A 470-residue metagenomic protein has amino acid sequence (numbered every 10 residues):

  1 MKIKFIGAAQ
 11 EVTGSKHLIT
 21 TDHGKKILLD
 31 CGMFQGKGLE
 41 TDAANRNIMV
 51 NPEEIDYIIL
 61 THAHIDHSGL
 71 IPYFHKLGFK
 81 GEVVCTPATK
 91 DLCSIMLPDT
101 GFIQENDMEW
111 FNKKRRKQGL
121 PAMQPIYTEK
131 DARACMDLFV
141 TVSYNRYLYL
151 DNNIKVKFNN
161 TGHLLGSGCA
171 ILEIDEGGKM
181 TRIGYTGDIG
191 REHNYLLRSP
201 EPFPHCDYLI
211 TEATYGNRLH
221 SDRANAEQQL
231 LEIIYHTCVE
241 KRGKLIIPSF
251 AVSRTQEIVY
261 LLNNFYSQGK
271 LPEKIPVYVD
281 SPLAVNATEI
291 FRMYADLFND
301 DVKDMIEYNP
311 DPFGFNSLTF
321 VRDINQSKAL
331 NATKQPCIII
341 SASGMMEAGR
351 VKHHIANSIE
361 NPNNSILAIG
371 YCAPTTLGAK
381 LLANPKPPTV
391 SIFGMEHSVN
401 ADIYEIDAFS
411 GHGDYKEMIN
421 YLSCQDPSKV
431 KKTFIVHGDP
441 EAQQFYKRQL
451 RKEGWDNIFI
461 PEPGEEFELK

Functional and structural regions predicted by a protein language model:
M1-E53, A134-R198, N325-A332, I338 (+4 more regions): Core dinuclear metal-dependent hydrolase active-site scaffold
E11, T21-G81, C85-D137, I189-S199 (+3 more regions): Pre-active-site segment of Zn-dependent metallo-hydrolases
L29-C31, I55-H64, I71, V83-T86 (+11 more regions): Active-site neighborhood of phospho(di)ester-bond hydrolases with catalytic His/Asp-centered motifs
A44, D99-I103, D107-F111, N225-E227 (+4 more regions): Short secondary-structure boundary/capping segments
T100-L164, A295-K334: Metallo-beta-lactamase
C169, G190-V279, S365-G370, T389-W455: Cap/insert and terminal regions of metallo-dependent hydrolase folds
L231-T376: Hard-cation-handling environments
V351, T433, I458: Hydrophobic, well-ordered secondary-structure elements that form the walls of internal hydrophobic environments
